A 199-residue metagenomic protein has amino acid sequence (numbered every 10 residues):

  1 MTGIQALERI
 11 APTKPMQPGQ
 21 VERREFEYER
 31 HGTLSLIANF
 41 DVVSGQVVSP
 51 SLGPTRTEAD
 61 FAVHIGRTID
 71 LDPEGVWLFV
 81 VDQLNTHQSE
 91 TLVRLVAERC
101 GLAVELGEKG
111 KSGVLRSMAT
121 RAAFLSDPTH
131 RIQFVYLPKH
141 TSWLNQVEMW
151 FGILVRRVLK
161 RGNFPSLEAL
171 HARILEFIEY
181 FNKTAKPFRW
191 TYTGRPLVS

Functional and structural regions predicted by a protein language model:
M1-G66, R195-V198: Extended, low-complexity cationic-aromatic segments
Q5-L7, T86-E90, W143-Q146, L197-S199: Short catalytic/ligand-binding loop motif for oxyanion handling, primarily in non-cytosolic enzymes, centered on
A11-K14, V93-A97: Short secondary-structure boundary/capping segments
R23-Y28, R99-Q146, N163-F164: RNase H-like polynucleotidyl transferase catalytic core
R67-L71: A generic secondary-structure signal
G75-H87, G110-S112: Acidic/histidine-rich, metal-coordinating catalytic segments
H130-Y136, H140-T141, E148-S199: C-terminal anion-handling pockets and recognition modules
